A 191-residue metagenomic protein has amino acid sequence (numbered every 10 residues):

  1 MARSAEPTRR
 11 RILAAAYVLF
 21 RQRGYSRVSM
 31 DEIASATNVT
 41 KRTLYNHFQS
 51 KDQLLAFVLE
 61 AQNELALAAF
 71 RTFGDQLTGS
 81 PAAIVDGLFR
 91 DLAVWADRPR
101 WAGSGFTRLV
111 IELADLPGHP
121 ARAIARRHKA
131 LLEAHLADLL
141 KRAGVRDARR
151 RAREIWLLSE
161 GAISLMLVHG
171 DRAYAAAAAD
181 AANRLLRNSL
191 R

Functional and structural regions predicted by a protein language model:
M1-R23, R27-V39, D52-A56: Basic, helix-initiating cap at the start of DNA-binding domains
A5, L13, L59, N63 (+2 more regions): Amphipathic, non-transmembrane alpha-helical scaffold segments
I12-F20, L92, L136, S159: Short hydrophobic clusters on alpha-helical segments that form packing/core surfaces in small helical domains
N38-F48: Short hydrophobic/aromatic patch on the recognition helix
L55-Q62, A69: Alpha-helical DNA-contacting segments of helix-turn-helix folds
F57, R71-A102, A152-I155: Hydrophobic alpha-helical connector segments
A96-H119: Amphipathic alpha-helical segments used for helix-helix packing
G118-R127, K141-L185, S189: Hydrophobic/aromatic-rich alpha-helical bundle segments in the mid-to-C-terminal region
